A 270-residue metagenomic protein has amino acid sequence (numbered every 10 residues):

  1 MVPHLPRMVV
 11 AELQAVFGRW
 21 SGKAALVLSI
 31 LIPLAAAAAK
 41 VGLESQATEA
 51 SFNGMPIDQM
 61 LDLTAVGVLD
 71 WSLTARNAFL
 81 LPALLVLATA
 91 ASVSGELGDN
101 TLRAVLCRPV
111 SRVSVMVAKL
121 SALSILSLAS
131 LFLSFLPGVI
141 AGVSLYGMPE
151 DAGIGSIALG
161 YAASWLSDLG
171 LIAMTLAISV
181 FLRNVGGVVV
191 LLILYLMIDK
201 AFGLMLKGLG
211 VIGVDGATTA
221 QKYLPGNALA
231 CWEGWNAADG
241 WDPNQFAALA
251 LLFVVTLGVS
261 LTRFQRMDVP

Functional and structural regions predicted by a protein language model:
M1-I30, R183-N184: Aromatic- and glycine-rich beta-strand/loop motifs that create alpha-glucan
V2, P6, C231-P270: Alpha-helical transmembrane segments of multi-pass membrane transporters/translocases
A15, S94, V105-C107, T175 (+1 more regions): Helix-capping/transition residues at the boundaries of transmembrane alpha-helices and the short helical linkers
G22, S29-L87, M116-L182, A230-A250: Secretory targeting signals
G22-A25, A104, V115, G187-V189: Alpha-helical transmembrane segments and their helix-entry boundary regions
A35-S45, V185-Y223: Transmembrane helix segments
L85-T89, L102, P137, M174 (+2 more regions): Hydrophobic/aromatic residues in alpha-helical transmembrane segments
A90-S124: Helix-loop-helix units of permease transmembrane domains in multi-pass membrane transporters, especially ABC
